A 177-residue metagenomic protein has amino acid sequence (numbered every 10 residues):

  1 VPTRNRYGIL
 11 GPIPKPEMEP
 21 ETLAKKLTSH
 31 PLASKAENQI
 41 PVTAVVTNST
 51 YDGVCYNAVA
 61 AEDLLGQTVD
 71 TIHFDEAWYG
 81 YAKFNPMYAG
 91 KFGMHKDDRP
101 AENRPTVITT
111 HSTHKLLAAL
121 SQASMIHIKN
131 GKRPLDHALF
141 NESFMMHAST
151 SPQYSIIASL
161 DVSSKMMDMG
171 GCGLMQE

Functional and structural regions predicted by a protein language model:
V1-E177: Conserved PLP-enzyme active-site core in the AAT-like
